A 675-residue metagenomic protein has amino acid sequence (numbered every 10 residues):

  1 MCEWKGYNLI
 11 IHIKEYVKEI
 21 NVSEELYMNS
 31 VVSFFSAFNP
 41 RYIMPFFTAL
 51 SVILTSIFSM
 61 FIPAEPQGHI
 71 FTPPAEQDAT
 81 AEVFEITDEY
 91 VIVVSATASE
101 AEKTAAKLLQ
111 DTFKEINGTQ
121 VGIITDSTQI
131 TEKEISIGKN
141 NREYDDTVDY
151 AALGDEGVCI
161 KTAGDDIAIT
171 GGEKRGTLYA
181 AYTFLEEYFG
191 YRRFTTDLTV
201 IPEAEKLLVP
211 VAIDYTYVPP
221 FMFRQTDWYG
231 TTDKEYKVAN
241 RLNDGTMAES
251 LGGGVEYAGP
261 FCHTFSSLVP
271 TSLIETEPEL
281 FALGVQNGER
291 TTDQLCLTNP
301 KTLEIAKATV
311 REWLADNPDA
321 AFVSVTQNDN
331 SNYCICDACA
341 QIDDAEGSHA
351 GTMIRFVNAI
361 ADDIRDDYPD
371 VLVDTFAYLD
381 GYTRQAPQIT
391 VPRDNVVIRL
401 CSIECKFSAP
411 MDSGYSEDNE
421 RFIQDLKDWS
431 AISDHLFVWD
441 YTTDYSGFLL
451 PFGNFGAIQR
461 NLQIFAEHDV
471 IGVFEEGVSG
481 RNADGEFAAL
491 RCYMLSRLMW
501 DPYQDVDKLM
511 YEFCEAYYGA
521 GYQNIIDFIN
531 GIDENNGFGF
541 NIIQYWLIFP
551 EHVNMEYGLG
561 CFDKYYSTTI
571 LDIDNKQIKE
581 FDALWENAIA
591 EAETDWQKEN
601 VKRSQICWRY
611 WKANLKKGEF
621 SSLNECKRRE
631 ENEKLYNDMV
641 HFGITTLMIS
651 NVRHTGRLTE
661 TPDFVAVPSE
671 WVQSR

Functional and structural regions predicted by a protein language model:
V52-S56: Hydrophobic core
F61-C159, T195, T199-Y215: Acidic, contiguous N-terminal accessory segments
A105-L108, T112, I116, Y150-R355 (+2 more regions): Feature activates predominantly on carbohydrate-active enzymes
L297-E304, E312, E417-G521: Structured mid-domain segments that build the active-site/substrate or prosthetic-cofactor binding neighborhood
D343-A359, P392-D412, R497-Q504: Acidic, His- and aromatic-enriched active-site or binding-groove loops in soluble protein domains that engage sugars
V357-R384, L436-T443, E475-E476: Aromatic-lined carbohydrate-recognition surfaces of secreted/lumenal glycan-active proteins
D374-E404, L450-N454, N482-R491: Substrate-binding cleft/loops of secretory-pathway carbohydrate-active enzymes
L495-R675: Catalytic domains of carbohydrate-active enzymes that cleave complex glycans
